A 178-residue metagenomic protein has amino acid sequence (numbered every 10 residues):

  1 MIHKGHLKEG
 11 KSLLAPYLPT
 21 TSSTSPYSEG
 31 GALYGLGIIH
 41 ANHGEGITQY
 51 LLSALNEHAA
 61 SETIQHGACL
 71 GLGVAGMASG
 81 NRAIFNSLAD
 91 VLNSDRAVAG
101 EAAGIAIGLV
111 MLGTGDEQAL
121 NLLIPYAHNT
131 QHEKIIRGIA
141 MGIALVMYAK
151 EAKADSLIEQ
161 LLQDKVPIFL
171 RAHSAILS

Functional and structural regions predicted by a protein language model:
M1-S178: Alpha-solenoid helical-repeat scaffolds
